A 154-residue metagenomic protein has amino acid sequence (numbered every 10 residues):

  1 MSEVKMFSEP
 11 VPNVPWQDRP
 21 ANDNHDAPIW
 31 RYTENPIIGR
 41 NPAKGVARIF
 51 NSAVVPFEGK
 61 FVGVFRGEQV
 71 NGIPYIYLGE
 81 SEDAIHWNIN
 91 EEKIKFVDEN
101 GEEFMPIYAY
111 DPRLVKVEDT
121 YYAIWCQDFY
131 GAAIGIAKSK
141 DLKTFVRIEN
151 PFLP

Functional and structural regions predicted by a protein language model:
M1-I107, V115-P154: Beta-rich carbohydrate-recognition and catalytic domains
